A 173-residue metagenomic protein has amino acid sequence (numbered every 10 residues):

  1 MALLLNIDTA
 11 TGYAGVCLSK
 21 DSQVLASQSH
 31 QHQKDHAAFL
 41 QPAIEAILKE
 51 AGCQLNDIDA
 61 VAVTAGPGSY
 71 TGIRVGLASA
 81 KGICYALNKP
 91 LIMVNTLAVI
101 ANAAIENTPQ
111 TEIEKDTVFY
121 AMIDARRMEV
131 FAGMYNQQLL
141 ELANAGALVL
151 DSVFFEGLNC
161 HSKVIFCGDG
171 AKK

Functional and structural regions predicted by a protein language model:
M1-A65: N-terminal beta-alpha supersecondary unit
Q23, L91-K173: Surface "functional belts" at beta-alpha junctions
S27-S29, I73, A145: Juxtamembrane helix-loop transition sites at the ends of transmembrane segments in multi-pass membrane proteins
Q33, A37, G76, I123 (+1 more regions): Generic structural signal for well-ordered, non-membrane alpha-helical segments in soluble metabolic enzymes
I44, S79-I83, I100-A104: Buried hydrophobic packing segments
I47-A51, A86, A104: Stable alpha-helical structural segments in soluble proteins, enriched in small hydrophobic residues
A62-T96: DPxDG-like acidic metal-binding loop motif
